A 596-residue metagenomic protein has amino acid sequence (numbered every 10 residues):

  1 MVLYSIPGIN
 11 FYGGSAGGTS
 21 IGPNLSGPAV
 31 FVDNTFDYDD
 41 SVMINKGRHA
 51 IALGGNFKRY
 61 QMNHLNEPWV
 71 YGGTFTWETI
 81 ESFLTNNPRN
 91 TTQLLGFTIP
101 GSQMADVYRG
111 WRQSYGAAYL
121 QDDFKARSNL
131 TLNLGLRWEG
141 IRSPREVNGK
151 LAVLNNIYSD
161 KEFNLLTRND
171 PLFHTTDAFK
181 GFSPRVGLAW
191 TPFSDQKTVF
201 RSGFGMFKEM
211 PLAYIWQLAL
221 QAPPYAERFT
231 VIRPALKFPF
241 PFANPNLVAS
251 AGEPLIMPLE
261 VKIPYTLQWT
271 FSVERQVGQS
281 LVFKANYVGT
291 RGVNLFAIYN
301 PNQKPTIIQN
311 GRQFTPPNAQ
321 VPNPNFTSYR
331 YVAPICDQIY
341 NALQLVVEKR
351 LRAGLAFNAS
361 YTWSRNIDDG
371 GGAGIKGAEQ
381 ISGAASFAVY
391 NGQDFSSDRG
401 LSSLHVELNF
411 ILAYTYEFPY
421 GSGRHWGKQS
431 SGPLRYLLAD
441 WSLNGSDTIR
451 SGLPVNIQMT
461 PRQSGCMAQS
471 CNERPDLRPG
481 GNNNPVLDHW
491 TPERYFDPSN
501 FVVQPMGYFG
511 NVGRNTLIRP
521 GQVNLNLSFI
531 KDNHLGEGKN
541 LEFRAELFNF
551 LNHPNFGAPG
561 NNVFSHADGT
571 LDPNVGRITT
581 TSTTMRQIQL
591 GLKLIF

Functional and structural regions predicted by a protein language model:
M1-V486, V512-F596: Short acidic-glycine motifs
W111, P505-M506: An N-terminal domain-start capping segment
W490, R494-Y495: C-terminal lobe and pocket-closing loops of periplasmic/extracytoplasmic Venus-flytrap solute-binding proteins
D497, M506, G510-R514: Surface-exposed, low-complexity/disordered Ser/Thr/Gly/Pro/Asn-rich loops and linkers
